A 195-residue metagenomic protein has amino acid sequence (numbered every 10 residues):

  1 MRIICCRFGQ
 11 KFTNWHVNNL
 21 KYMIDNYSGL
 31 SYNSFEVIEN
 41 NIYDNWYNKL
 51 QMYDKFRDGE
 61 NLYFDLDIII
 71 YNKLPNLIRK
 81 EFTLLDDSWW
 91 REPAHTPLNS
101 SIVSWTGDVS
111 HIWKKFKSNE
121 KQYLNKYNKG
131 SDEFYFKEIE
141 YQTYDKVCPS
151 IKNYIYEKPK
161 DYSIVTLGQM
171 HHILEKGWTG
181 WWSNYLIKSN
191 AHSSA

Functional and structural regions predicted by a protein language model:
M1-W46, R57-D58, T166-A195: N-terminal anchoring/stem segment of glycosyltransferases
F8-K11, I42, I68-I70, S88-R91 (+4 more regions): Short, solvent-exposed loop/turn segments at secondary-structure junctions
H16-L20, W46, T96, N128-E133: A structural signal for well-ordered alpha-helical scaffolds and beta->alpha junctions
M23-Y27, M52-R57, L74-K80, K115-F116 (+1 more regions): Alpha-helix C-terminal capping segments
G29-E39, E60-D67, E81-D86, T143-K146 (+1 more regions): Short, hydrophobic beta-strand segments that form beta-sheet elements in well-ordered domains
N45-P97, W105-G107: GT-A fold catalytic core of metal-dependent nucleotide-sugar glycosyltransferases, centered on the diacidic
T106-A195: Catalytic core and acceptor-binding pocket of nucleotide-sugar-dependent glycosyltransferases
